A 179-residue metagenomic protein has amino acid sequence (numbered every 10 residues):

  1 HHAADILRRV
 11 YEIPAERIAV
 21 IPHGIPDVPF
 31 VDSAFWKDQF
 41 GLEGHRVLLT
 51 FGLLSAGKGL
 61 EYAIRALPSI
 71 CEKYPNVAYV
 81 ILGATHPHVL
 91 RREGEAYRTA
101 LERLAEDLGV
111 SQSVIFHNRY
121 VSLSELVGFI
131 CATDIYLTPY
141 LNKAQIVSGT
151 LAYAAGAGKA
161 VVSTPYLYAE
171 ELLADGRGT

Functional and structural regions predicted by a protein language model:
H2, G24, T85: Carbohydrate-associated surface elements
F30-L42, V47: A short helix/loop element that forms part of the nucleotide-sugar donor recognition site in Leloir-type
L42-K58, I64-L67, V80: Conserved donor-binding/catalytic core segment of Leloir-type glycosyltransferases
F51-S55, I70, T85-H86, Y120: Short donor-sugar binding/catalytic loops of nucleotide-sugar-dependent glycosyltransferases, especially enzymes
E93-Y120, S124: Nucleotide-activated donor-binding/catalytic signature segment of Leloir-type glycosyltransferases, i.e., the conserved
V127, Q145, G149-G156, L167-E171: Short alpha-helical segment that forms part of, or immediately flanks, the ligand-binding pocket in carbohydrate-active
V127-T133: Short alpha-helical donor nucleotide-sugar binding micro-motif in glycosyltransferases
A160-S163: Short hydrophobic beta-strand element within catalytic cores of glycosyltransferases and related nucleotide-activated
